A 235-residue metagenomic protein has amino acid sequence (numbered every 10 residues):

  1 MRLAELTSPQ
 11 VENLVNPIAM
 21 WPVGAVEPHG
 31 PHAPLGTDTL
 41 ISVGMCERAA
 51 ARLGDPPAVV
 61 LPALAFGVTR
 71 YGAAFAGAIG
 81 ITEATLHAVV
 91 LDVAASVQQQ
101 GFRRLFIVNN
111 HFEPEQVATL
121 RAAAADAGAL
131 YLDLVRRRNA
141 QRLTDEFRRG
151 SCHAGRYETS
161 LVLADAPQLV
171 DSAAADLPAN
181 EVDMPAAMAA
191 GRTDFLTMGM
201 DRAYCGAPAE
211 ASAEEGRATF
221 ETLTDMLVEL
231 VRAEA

Functional and structural regions predicted by a protein language model:
M1-F106, N110-A235: Extended, histidine- and acidic-residue-enriched regions that form the cofactor-binding/catalytic faces
